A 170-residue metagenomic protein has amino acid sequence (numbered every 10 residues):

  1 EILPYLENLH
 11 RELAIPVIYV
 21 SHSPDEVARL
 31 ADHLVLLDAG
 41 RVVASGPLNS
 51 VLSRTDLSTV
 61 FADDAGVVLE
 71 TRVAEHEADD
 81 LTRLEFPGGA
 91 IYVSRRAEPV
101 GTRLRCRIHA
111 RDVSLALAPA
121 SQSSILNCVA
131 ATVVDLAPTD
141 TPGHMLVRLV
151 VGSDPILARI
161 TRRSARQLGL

Functional and structural regions predicted by a protein language model:
E7, R11, S21-G89: Internal alpha/beta loop-helix hairpins
A14: His-Asp phosphorelay/catalytic-motif detector in bacterial-type signaling
V67, N127-V129, M145: Hydrophobic core residues within well-ordered beta-strands of beta-rich domains
H76-D79, A137-P142: Short, conserved beta-turn/loop elements at beta-strand boundaries and strand-helix junctions
L84-A90, R148-I156: OB-fold (S1/OB) nucleic-acid-binding surfaces
A90-A137, P155, R159-L170: Glycine/charge-rich catalytic "coupling/switch" loops of P-loop NTPases
